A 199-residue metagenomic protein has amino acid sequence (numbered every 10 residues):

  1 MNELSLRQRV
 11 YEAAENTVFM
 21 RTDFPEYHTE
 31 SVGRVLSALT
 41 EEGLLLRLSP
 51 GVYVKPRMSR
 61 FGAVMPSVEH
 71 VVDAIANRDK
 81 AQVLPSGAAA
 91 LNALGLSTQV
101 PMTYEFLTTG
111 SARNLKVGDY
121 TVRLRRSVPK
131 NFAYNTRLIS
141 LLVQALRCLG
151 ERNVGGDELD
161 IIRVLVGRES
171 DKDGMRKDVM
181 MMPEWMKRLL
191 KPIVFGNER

Functional and structural regions predicted by a protein language model:
M1-I75: Short beta-edge/loop segments at beta->alpha junctions of small alpha/beta modules that act as binding/recognition
M20-D23, T103, E158: Short coil/turn segments at secondary-structure boundaries
V32, S86-G87, L138: Amphipathic alpha-helical interface surfaces
L48-G51, D79-G118: Short gly/ser-rich loop at a beta-strand->alpha-helix junction or flexible surface loop bordering the NTP-binding
V64, I75-Q82, S86, Y134: Alpha-helix N-cap/loop-to-helix boundary motif
I75, L94, A145-L149: Generic structural signal for hydrophobic core residues of well-folded globular domains
K116-G118, V122-R126: A short, charged helix-loop
V128-R199: Hydrophobic alpha-helical interaction segments
